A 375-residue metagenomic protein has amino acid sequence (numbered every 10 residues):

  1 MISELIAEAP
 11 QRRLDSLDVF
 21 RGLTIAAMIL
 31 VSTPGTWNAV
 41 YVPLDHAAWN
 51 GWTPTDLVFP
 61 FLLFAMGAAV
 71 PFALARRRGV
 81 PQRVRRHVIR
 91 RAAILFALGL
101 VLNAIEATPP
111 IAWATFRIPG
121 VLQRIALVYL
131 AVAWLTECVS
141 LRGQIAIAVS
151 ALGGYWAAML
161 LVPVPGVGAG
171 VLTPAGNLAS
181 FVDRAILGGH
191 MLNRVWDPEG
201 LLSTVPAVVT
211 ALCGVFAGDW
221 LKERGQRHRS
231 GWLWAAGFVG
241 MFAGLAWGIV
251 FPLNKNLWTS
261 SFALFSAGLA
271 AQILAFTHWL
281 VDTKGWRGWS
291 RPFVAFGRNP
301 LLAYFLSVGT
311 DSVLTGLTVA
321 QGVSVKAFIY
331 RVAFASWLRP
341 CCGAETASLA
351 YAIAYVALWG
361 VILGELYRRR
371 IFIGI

Functional and structural regions predicted by a protein language model:
M1-I375: Alpha-helical transmembrane segments and their immediate juxtamembrane cytosolic regions
